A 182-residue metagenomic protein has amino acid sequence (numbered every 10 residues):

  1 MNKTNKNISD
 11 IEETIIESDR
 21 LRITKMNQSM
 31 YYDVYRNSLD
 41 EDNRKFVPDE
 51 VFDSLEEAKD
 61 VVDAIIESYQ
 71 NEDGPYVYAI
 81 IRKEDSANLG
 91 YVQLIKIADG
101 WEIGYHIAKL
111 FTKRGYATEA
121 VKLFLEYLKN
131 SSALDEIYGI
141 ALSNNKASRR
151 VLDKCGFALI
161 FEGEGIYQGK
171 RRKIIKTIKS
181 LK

Functional and structural regions predicted by a protein language model:
M1-K45, A79-K182: Acyl-donor (CoA/ACP) binding surface of acyl/acetyltransferases
D42-A64: Conserved GNAT-fold acetyl-CoA-binding loop/helix
F52, N71-G74, I137: Secondary-structure boundary/capping residues
D53-S54, Y76, N144: Short, conserved alpha-helical segments within structured domains
S54-E56, Y69, R171: A short hydrophobic/aromatic micro-motif that marks alpha-helical segments and, especially, helix-coil
K59-V62, V77, V121: A general structural signal for well-ordered alpha-helical packing
I65-A79: A short helix-loop-beta-strand connector motif used in the catalytic cores of GNAT acetyltransferases and, in some
